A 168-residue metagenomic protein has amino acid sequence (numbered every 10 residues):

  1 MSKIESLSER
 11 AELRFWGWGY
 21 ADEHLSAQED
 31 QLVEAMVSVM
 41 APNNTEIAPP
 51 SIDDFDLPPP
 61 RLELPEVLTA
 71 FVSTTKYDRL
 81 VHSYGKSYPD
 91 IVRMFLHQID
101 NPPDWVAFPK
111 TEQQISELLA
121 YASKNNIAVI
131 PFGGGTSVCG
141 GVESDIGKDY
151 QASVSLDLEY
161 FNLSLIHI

Functional and structural regions predicted by a protein language model:
M1-I166: Noncatalytic alpha-helical scaffold of FAD-dependent oxidoreductases
